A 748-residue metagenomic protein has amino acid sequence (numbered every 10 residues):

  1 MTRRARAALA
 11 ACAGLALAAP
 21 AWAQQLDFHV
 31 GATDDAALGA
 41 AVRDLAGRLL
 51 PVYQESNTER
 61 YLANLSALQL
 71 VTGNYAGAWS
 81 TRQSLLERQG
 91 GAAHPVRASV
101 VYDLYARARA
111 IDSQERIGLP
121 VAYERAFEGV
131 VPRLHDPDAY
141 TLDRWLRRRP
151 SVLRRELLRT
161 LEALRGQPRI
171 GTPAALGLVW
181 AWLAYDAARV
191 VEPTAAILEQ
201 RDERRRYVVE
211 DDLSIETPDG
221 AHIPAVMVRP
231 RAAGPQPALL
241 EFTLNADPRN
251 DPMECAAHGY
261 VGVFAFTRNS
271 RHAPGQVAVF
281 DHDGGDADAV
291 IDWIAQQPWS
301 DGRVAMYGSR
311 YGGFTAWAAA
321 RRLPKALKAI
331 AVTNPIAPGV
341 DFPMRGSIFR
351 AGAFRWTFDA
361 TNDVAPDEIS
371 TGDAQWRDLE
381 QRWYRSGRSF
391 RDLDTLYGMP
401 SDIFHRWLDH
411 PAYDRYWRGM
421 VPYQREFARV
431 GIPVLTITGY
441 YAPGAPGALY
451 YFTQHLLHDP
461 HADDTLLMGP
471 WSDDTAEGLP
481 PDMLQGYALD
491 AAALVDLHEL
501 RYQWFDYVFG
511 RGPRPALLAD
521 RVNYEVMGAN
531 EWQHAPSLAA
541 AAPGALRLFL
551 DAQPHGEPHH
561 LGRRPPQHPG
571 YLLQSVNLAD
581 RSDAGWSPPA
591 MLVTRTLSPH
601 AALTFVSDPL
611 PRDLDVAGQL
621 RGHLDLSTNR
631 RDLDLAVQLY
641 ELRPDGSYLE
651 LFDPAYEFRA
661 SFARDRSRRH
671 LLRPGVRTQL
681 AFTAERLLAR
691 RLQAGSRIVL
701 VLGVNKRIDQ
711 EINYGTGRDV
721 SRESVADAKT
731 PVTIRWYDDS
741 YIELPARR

Functional and structural regions predicted by a protein language model:
H135-A187, L198-R201, A257, R321-L323 (+1 more regions): Accessory cap/linker subdomain of secreted extracellular hydrolases
T194-A232, L610: N-terminal cap/lid segment of alpha/beta-hydrolase-fold proteins
R231-Q296, G478-A488, R643-D645, R707: Cap/lid segment of the alpha/beta-hydrolase catalytic domain
P298-R310: Alpha/beta-hydrolase fold nucleophile elbow
Y307, F314-R377, Y440, D459-Y502: A catalytic-pocket lid/entrance helix-loop region that shapes and gates access to the active site across common
Y384-R388, A476, M483-R748: C-terminal, loop-rich substrate-recognition/catalytic regions characterized by aromatic stacking residues
T436-T438: Short beta-strand/loop motif that positions the catalytic acidic residue of the alpha/beta-hydrolase fold
P446-D464: Active-site-adjacent alpha-helix of alpha/beta-hydrolase-fold enzymes
